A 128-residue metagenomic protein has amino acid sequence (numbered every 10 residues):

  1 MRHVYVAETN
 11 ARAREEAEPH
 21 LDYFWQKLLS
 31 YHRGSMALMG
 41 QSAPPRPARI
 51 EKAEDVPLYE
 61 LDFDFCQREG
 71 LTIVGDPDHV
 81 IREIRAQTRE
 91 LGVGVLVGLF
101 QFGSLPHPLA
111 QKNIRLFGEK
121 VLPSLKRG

Functional and structural regions predicted by a protein language model:
M1-V93, K126-G128: An alpha-helical appendage that flanks or caps ligand/catalytic pockets
A7-T9, G103-H107: Flexible loop/turn segments at secondary-structure boundaries
L105-K126: C-terminal helical cap(s) of enzyme catalytic domains, especially alpha/beta-barrels
